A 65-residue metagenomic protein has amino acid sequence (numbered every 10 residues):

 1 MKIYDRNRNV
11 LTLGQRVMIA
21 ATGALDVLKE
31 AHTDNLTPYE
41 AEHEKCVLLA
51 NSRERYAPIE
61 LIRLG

Functional and structural regions predicted by a protein language model:
M1-R16: Mixed-charge, Lys/Arg-rich low-complexity intrinsically disordered regions
R16-I59: Basic/aromatic-rich interaction segments and small domains that mediate binding to polyanionic partners
I62-G65: Short hydrophobic/aromatic patches at helix-to-coil boundaries
